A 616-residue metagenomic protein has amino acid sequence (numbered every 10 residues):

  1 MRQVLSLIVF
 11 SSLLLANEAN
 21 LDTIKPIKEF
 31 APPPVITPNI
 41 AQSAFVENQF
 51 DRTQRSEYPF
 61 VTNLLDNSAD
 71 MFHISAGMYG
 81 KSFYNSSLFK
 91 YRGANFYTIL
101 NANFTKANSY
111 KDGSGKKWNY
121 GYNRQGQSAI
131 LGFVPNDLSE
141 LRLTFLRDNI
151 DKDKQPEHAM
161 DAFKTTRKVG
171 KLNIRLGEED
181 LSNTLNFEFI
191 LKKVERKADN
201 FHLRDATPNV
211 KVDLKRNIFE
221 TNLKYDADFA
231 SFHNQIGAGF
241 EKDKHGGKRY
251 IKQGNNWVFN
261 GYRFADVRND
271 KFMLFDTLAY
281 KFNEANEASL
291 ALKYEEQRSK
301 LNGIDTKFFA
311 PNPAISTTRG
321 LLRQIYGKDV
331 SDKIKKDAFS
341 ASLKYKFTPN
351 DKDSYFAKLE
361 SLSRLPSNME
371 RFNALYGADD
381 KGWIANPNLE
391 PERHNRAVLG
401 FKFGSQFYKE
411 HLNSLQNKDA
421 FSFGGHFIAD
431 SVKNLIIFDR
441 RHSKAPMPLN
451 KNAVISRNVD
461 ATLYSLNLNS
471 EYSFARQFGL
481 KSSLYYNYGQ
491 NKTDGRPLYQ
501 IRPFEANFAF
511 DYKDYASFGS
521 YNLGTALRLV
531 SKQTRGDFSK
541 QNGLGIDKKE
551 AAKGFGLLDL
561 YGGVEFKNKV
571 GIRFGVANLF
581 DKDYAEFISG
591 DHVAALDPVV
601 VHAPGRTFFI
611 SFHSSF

Functional and structural regions predicted by a protein language model:
T23, A107, R124, L138-L185 (+3 more regions): Flexible loop and strand-edge segments within Gram-negative outer membrane beta-barrel domains
T23, V35, S363, L529-F538 (+1 more regions): C-terminal beta-signal and adjacent terminal beta-strands/loops of Gram-negative outer-membrane beta-barrel proteins
A31-Y91, A102, K117-Y120: Short strand-turn segments of transmembrane beta-barrel domains in outer membranes, especially the first one or two
M78-K106, G115-D151, D161-T184, A227-F232 (+1 more regions): Transmembrane beta-barrel wall of Gram-negative outer-membrane proteins
S128, L214, I218-K224, R263 (+7 more regions): Outer membrane beta-barrel strand-and-loop segments of large Gram-negative receptors, especially TonB-dependent
N149, K193-E195, E296-G327, K333 (+7 more regions): Surface-exposed extracellular loop regions of Gram-negative outer-membrane beta-barrel proteins, predominantly
F240-D351, L365-P366, Y376: Signature of Gram-negative outer-membrane beta-barrel scaffolds
Y280-A288, Q297, N417-N434, R441-S443 (+1 more regions): Gram-negative outer-membrane beta-barrel transporters
